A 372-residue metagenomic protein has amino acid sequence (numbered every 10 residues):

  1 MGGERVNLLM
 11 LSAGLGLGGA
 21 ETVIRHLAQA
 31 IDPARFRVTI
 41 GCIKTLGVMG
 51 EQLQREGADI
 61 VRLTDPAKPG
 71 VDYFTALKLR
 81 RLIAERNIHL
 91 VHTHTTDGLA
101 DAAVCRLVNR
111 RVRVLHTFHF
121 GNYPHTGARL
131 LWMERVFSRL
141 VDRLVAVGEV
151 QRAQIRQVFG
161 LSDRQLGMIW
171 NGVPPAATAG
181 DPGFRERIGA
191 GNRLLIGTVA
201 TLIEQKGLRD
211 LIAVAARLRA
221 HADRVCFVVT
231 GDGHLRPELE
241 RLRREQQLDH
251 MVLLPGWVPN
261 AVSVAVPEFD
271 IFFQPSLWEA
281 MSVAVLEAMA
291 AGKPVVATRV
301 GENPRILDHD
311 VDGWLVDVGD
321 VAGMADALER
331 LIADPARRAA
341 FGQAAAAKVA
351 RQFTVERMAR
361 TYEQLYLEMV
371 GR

Functional and structural regions predicted by a protein language model:
R5, M10-H26, A30-F74, M168 (+1 more regions): N-terminal strand-loop element at the rim of the active site of nucleotide-sugar-dependent glycosyltransferases
G18-Q29, L194, T198-R217, F227 (+4 more regions): A conserved mid-protein helix/loop that constitutes part of the nucleotide-sugar donor-binding site
C42, P294-A297, L307: Short hydrophobic beta-strand element within catalytic cores of glycosyltransferases and related nucleotide-activated
V61, R139-A179: Donor nucleotide-sugar binding/catalytic pocket of nucleotide-sugar-dependent glycosyltransferases
T93-L99, F118: Short His-centered aromatic/hydrophobic patch
T178-A190, L195, R337, T361: A short helix/loop element that forms part of the nucleotide-sugar donor recognition site in Leloir-type
W257, L277: Aromatic "clamp/platform" in nucleotide-sugar-dependent glycosyltransferases that forms part of the donor/acceptor
D308-D310, W314-V321, R330-P335: Conserved acidic donor-binding segment of nucleotide-sugar-dependent glycosyltransferases
